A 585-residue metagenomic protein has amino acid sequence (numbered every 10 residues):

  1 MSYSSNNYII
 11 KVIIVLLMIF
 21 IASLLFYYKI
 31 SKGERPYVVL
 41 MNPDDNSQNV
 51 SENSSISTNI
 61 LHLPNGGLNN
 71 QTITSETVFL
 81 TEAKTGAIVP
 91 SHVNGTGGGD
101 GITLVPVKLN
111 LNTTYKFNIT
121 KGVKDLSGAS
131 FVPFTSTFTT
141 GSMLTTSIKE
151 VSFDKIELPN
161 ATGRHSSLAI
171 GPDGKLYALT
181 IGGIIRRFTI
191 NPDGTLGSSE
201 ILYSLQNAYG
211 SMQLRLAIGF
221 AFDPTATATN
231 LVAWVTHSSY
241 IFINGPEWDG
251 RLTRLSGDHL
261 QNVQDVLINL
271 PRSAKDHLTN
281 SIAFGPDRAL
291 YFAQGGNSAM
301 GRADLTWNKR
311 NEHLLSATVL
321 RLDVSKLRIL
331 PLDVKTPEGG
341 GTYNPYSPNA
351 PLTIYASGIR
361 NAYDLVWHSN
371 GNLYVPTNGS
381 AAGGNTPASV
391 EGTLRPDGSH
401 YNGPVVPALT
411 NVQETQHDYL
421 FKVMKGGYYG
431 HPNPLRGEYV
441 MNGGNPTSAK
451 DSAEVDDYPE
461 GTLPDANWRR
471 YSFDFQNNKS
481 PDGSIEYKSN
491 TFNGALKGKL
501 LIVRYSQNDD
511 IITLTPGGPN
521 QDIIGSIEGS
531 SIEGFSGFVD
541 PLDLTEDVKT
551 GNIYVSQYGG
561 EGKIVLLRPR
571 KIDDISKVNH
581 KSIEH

Functional and structural regions predicted by a protein language model:
Y3-L17: N-terminal Sec-pathway targeting helices
I19-K29: Hydrophobic alpha-helical membrane-insertion segments, chiefly the h-region of N-terminal signal peptides
G33-T145: Acidic, low-complexity Ser/Thr/Gly/Pro-rich repeat segments typical of extracellular/periplasmic and surface-exposed
H62-L68, K108, T120-K124, P192 (+4 more regions): Acidic glycine-/aspartate-rich tracts in secreted/extracellular proteins
S142-A303, W307, S316-A317, R321 (+4 more regions): Acidic, Gly/Ser/Thr-rich repeat motifs that build Ca2+-stabilized beta-propeller blades
S166, P541-D543: Repeated scaffold domains used in trafficking and secretory/extracellular systems, primarily beta-propellers
R215-A217, N230, G296-N361, L365-S530 (+4 more regions): Beta-propeller domain segments
S576-H585: Ser/Thr/Gly/Pro-rich low-complexity, disordered linker/stalk segments of secreted and cell-surface proteins
